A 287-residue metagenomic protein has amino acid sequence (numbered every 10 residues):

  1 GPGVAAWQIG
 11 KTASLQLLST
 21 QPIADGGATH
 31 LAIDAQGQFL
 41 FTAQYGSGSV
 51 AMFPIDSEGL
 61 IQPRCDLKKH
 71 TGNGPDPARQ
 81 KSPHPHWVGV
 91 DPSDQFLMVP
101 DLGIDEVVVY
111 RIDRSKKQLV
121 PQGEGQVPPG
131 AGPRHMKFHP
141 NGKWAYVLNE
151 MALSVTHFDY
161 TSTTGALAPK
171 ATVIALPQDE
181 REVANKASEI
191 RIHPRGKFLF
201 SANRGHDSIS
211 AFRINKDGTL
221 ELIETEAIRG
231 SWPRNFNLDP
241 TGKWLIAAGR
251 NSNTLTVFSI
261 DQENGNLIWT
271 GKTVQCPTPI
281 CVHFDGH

Functional and structural regions predicted by a protein language model:
W7-A13, M52-Q62, Y110-Q118, F158-L167 (+2 more regions): Short loop/turn segments immediately following beta-strands, especially the blade-tip and inter-blade linker loops
S14-W87: Asp-box/WD-like beta-propeller blade repeats and closely related beta-sheet repeat scaffolds
I33-G37, P92-S93, P140-G142, P194-R195 (+2 more regions): Residue-level detector of Asp-centered blade-edge/turn motifs that repeat once per structural unit in beta-propeller
Y45, I55, L102-G103, I112 (+6 more regions): Short loop/turn segments immediately following the C-termini of beta-strands
C65-Q80, E124-G125, K170-E182, V274-G286: Surface-exposed loop and turn segments in beta-propeller and other repeat-based domains that flank or scaffold
A184-R250: Loop/turn-rich, solvent-exposed surfaces of beta-rich toroidal or solenoidal domains
